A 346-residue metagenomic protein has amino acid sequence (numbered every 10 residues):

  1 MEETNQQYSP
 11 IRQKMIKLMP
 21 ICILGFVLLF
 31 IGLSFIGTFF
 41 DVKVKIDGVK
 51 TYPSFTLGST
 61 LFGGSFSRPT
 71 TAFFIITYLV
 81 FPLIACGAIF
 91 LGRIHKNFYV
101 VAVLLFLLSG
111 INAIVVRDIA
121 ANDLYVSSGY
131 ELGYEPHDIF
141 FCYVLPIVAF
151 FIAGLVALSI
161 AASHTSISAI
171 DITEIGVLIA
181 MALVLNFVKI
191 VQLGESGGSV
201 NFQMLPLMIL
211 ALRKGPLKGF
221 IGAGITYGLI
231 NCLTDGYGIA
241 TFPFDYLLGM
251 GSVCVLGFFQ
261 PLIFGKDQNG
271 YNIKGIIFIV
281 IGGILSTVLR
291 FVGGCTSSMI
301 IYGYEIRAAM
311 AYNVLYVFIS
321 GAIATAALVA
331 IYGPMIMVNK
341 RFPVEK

Functional and structural regions predicted by a protein language model:
E2-I21, Y52, S59-F62, F66 (+7 more regions): Loop-helix junctions at membrane interfaces
F26-F40, G110, F150: Extracellular/lumenal glycan-associated surfaces
L33-L61, I114-S127: Membrane-helix exit/juxtamembrane interface segments
F74-Y78: A low-complexity, Ser/Thr/Gly/Pro-enriched, surface-exposed linker/loop concept that marks segments flanking
F81-I84: Central hydrophobic cores of alpha-helical transmembrane segments in multi-pass inner-membrane proteins across all
